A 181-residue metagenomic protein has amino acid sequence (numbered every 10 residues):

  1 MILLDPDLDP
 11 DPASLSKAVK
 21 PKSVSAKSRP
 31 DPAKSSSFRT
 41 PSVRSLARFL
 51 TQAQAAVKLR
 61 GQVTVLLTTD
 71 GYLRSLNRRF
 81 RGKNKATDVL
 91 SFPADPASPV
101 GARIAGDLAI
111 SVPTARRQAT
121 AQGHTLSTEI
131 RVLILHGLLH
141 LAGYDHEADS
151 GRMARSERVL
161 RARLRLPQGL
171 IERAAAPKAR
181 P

Functional and structural regions predicted by a protein language model:
M1-T128, L139-P181: An acidic/histidine-cluster motif and surrounding catalytic segment that typifies divalent-metal-assisted enzyme active
V132-L133: Conserved SAM/SAH cofactor-binding pocket of Class I
